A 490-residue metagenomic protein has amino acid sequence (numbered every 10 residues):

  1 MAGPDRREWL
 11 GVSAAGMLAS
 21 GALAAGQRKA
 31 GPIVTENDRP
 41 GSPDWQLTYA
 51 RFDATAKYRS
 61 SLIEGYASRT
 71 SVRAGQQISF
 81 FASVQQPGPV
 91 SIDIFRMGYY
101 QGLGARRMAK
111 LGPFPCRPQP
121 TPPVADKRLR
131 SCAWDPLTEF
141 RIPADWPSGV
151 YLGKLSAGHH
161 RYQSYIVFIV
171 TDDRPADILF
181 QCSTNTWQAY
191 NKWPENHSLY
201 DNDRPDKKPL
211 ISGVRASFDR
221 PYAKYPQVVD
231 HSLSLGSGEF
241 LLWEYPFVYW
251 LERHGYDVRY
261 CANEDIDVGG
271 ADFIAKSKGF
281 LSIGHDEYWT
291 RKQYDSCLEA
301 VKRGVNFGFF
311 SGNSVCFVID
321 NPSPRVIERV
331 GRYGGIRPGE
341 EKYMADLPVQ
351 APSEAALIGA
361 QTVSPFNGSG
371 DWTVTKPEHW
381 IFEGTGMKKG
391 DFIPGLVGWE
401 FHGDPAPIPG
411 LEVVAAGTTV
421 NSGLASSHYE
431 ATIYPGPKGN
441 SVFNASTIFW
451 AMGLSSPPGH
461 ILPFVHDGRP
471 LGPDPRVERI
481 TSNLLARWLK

Functional and structural regions predicted by a protein language model:
M1-G16: N-terminal secretory signal peptides and thylakoid transit peptides that target proteins across membranes
Q27-L62: N-terminal pre-domain segments of enzymes
S60-Q86: Contiguous beta-strand segments within globular domains
P87, D93-L111, C116, H160-F273: Aromatic-Pro/Gly-enriched surface loop or interdomain linker that acts as a lid/target-recognition segment
V90, R130-P175: Extended acidic/polar, glycine-enriched regions that form or flank non-catalytic beta-rich accessory modules
R117-C132, E139-R141, D145-P147, G236-N321 (+1 more regions): Helical hinge/lid and interdomain linker segments adjacent to catalytic or ligand-binding clefts that mediate domain
R253, P407-K490: Extracellular low-complexity, Gly/Ser/Thr-rich intrinsically disordered linkers and protease-sensitive activation/hinge
V315-L424: An acidic, glycine-rich "communication" segment
